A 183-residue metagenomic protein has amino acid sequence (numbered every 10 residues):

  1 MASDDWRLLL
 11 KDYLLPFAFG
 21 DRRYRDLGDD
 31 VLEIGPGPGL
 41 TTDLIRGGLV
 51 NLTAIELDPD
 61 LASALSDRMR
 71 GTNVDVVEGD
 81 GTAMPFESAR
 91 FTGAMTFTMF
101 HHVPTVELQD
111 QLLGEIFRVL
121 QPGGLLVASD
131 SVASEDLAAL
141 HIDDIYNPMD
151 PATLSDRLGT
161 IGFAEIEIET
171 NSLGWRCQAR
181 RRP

Functional and structural regions predicted by a protein language model:
M1-K11: Class I SAM-dependent transferase core
L9-D29: Conserved alpha-helix/loop element of class I SAM-dependent methyltransferases that forms part of the SAM/SAH-binding
L32, G37-A83: Class I SAM-dependent methyltransferase SAM/SAH-binding core
M95: A conserved beta-strand element that flanks and buttresses the S-adenosyl-L-methionine
T98-H102: Short catalytic micro-motifs in class I SAM-dependent methyltransferases
D110-P122: A short glycine-rich, Lys/Arg-flanked "PGG" loop and its adjoining helix->strand segment in the class I
L125-Q178: C-terminal alpha-helical "lid/dimerization" subdomain adjacent to the S-adenosyl-L-methionine
